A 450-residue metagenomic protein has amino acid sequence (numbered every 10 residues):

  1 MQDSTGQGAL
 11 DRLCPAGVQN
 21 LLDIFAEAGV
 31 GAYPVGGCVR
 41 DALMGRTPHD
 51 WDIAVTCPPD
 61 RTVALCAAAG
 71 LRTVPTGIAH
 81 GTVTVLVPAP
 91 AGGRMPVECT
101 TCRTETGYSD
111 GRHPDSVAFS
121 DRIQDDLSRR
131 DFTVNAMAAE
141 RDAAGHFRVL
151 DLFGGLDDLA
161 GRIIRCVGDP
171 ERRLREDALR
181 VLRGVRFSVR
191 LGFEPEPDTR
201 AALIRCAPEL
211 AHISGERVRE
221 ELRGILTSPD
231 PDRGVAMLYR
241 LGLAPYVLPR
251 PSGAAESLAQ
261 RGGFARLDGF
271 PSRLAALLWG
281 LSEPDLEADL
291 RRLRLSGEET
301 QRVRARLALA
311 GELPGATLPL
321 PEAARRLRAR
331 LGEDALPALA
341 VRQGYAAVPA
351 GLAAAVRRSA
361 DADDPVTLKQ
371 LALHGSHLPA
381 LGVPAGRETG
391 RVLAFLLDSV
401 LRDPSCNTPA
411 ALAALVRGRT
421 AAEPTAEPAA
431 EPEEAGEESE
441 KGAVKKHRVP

Functional and structural regions predicted by a protein language model:
M1-P450: Catalytic cores of the polymerase beta-like nucleotidyltransferase superfamily and closely associated nucleotide
